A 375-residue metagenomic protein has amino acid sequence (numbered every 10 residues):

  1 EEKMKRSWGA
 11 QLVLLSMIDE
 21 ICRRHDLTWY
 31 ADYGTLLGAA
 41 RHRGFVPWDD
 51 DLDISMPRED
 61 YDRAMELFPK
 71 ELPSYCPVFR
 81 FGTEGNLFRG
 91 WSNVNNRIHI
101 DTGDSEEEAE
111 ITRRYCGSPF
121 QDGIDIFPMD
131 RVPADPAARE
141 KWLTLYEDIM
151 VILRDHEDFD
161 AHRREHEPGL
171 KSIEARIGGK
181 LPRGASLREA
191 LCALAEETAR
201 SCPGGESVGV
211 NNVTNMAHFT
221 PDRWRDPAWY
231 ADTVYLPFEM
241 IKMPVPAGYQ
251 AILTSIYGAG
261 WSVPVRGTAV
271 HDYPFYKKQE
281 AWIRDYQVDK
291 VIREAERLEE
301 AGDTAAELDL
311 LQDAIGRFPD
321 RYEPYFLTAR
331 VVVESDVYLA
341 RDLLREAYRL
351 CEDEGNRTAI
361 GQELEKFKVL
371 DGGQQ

Functional and structural regions predicted by a protein language model:
E2-R23, M65-T144, V151-I256, V263-R297: Conserved catalytic core of two-metal-ion nucleotidyltransferases
D19-L52, M56-M65, A228: Active-site nucleotide-donor binding segment shared across nucleotidyl transfer reactions
R293, L327, Q362-K366: "A position-specific structural signal for the A-helix of alpha-solenoid helical repeats
